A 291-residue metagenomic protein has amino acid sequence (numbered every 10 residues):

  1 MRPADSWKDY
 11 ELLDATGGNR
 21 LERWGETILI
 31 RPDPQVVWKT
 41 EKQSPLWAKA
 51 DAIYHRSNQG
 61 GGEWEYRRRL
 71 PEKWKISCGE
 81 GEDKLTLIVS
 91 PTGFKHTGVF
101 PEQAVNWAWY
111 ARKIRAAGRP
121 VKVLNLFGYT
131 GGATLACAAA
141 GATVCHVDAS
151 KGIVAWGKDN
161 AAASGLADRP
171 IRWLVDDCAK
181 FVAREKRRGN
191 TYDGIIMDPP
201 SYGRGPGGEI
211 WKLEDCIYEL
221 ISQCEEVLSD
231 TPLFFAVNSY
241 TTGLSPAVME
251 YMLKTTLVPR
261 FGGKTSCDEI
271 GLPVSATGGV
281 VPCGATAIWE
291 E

Functional and structural regions predicted by a protein language model:
K8-E22, L29-P101, A108: Non-catalytic substrate-recognition/targeting regions of SAM-dependent transferases
P101-R119: Conserved alpha-helix/loop element of class I SAM-dependent methyltransferases that forms part of the SAM/SAH-binding
G118-Y129: Conserved class I S-adenosyl-L-methionine
G128, D148-G152, C216: Short beta->alpha hinge that forms the Motif I/post-I loop of the SAM-binding pocket
T130-V144: Conserved SAM-binding loop of SAM-dependent methyltransferases across substrates and taxa, primarily the Class I
S150-I196: S-adenosyl-L-methionine
C178-V258: S-adenosylmethionine
P232-E291: C-terminal catalytic and target-recognition region of SAM-dependent MTase-like enzymes, primarily methyltransferases
